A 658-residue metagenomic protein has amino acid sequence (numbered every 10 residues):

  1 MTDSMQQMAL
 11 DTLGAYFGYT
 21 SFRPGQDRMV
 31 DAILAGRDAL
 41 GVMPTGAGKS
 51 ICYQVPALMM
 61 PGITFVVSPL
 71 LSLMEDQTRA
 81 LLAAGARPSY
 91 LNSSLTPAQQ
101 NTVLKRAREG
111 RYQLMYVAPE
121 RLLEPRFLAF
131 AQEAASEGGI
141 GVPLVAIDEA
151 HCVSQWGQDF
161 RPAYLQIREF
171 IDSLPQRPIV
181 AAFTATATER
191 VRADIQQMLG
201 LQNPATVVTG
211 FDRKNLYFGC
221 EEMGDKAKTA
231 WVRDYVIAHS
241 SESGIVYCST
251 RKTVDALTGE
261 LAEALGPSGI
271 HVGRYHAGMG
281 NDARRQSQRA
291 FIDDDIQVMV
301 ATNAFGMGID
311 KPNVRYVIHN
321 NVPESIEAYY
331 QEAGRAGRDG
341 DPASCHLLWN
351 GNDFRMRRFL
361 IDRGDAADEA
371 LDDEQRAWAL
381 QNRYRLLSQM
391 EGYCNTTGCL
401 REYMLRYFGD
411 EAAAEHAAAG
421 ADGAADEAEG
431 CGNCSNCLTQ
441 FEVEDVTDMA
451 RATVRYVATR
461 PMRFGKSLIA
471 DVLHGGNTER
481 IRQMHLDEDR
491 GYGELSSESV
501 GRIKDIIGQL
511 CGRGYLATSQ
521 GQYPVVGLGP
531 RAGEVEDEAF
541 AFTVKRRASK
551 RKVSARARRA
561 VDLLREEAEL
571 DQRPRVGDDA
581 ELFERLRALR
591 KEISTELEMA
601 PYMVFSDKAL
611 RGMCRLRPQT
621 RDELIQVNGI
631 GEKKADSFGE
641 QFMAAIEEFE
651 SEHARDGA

Functional and structural regions predicted by a protein language model:
M1-A9, M356, A367-D372, Y384 (+2 more regions): Accessory DNA-binding and partner-docking regions appended to nucleic-acid-acting proteins, especially the terminal
T2-D3, Q7-Y16, T20, P24 (+6 more regions): Helicase motor core with emphasis on the C-terminal RecA-like subdomain
I33, V236, F291, C394 (+2 more regions): Short helix-to-turn junction characteristic of helix-turn-helix DNA-binding domains, especially the helix
Q176, S240, T397, M462 (+1 more regions): Flexible coil/turn residues that form the inter-helical turn or adjacent wing/linker of helix-turn-helix
W378-A417: Short, charged low-complexity linear segments at domain edges
